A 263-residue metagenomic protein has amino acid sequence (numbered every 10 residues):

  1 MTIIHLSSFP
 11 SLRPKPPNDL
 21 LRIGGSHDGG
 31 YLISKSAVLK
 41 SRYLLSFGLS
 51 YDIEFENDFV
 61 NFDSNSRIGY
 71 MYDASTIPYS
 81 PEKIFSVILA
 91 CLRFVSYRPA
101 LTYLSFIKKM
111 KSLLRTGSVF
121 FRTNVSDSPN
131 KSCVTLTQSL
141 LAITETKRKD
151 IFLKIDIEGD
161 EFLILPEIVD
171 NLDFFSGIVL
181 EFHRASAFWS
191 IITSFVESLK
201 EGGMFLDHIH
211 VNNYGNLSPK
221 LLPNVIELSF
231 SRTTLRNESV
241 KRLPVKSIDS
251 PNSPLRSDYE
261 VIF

Functional and structural regions predicted by a protein language model:
M1-T2: N-terminal non-globular leader segments, chiefly Sec-dependent signal peptides
H5-R13, L32: Preference for solvent-exposed, low-hydrophobicity sequence contexts
K15-S132, R184: SAM cofactor-binding core of SAM-dependent methyltransferases, primarily the Rossmann-like beta-alpha-beta module
K35, V134-T146: Short, basic/hydrophobic alpha-helical segments
Y43-L45, N61-M71, S80, L141-I155 (+1 more regions): Conserved acidic-Pro-Pro-aromatic motif
F106-K109, L136-S139, F195: A general structural detector for well-ordered alpha-helical segments in enzyme core domains, enriched
